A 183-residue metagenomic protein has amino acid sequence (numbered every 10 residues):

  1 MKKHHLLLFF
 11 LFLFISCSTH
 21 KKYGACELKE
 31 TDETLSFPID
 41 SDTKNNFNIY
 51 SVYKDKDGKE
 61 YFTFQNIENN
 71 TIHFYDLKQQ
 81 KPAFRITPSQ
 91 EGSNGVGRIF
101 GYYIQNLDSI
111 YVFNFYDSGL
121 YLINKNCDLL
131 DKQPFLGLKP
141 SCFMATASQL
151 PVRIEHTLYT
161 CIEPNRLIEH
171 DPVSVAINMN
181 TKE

Functional and structural regions predicted by a protein language model:
K2-F9: Sec-dependent signal peptide recognition, specifically the positively charged N-region followed immediately by
I15-S16: C-terminal motif of bacterial Sec signal peptides marking the signal peptidase cleavage site
H20-D42, H73-S89, Y121-P140, V173-E183: Surface-exposed loop/turn elements that mediate protein-protein interactions on large endomembrane-trafficking
P38-I72: Beta-strand-rich domains and repeat architectures in extracellular enzymes and scaffolds, especially beta-propellers
K44-S51, G97-G101, A145-Q149: Signature of short aromatic-glycine-proline-rich micro-motifs recurring in repeat-based ectodomains
G58-I67, Y103-F115, Y121, L150-E169 (+1 more regions): Short beta-strand elements that form the blades of beta-propeller/WD-repeat-like and other beta-sheet-rich scaffold
K81-D117, Q133-A145: Blade-loop segments of beta-propeller domains
N124-R166: Asp-box/WD-like beta-propeller blade repeats and closely related beta-sheet repeat scaffolds
